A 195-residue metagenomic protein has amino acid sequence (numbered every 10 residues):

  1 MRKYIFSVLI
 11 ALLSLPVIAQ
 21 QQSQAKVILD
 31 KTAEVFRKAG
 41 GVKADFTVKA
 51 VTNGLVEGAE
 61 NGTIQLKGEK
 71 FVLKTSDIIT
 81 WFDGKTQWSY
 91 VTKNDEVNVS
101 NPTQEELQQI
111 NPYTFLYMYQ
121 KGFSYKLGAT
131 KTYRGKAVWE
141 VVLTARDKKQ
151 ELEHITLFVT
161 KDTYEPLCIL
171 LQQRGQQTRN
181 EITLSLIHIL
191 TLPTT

Functional and structural regions predicted by a protein language model:
Y4-L13: Sec-dependent N-terminal signal peptides
P16-V56, E69: N-terminal leader/targeting segments and the immediate start of mature chains
V27, L116-L127: A short, amphipathic edge element
V35, N61-Q65, I79-T80, Y125-T132: Short, exposed beta-strand/loop patches in secreted or surface proteins that constitute
G54-V56, D77-I79, K149-Q150, G175-Q177: Solvent-exposed loop/turn segments connecting transmembrane beta-strands in outer-membrane beta-barrel proteins
N61-I110, Q176-N180: An acidic-aromatic
F123-L190: Gly/Pro-enriched, hydrophobic low-complexity segments that function as extracytoplasmic propeptides/linkers
L192-T195: Single conserved hydrophobic/aromatic residue that forms the stacking wall/gate of nucleotide- or nucleobase-binding
